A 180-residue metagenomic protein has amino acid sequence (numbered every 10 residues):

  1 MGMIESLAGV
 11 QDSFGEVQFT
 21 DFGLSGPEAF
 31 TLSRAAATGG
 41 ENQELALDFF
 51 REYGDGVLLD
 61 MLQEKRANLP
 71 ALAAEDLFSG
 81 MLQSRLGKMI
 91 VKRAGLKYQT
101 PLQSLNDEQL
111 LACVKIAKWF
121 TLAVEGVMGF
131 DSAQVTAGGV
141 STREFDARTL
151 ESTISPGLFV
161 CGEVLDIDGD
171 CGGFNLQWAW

Functional and structural regions predicted by a protein language model:
M1-S104: An anion/pyrophosphate-binding glycine-rich loop and adjacent beta-alpha core in soluble alpha-beta enzymes
S13, A117, A179: Short strand-loop-helix active-site module centered on a catalytic nucleophile
S33-A36, R148-T149, G172-G173: Residue-level detector of alpha-helical segments with a strong bias toward transmembrane helices and their helix-loop
K88-D168: A glycine-rich dinucleotide-binding beta-alpha-beta segment and adjacent secondary-structure elements that constitute
I167-W180: A conserved FAD-binding loop/helix module that cradles the flavin
